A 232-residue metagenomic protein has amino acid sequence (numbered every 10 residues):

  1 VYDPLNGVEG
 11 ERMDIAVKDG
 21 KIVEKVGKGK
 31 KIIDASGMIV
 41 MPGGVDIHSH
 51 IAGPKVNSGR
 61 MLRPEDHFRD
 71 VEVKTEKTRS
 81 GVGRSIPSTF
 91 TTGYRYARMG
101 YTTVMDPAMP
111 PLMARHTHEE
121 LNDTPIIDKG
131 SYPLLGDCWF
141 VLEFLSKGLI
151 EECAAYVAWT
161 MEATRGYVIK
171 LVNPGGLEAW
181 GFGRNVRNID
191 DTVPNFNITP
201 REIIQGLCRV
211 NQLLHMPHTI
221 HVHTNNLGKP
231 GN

Functional and structural regions predicted by a protein language model:
V1-K30, D34-M41: N-terminal metal-binding scaffold of metallo-dependent hydrolase/deaminase domains
A35-E120: Metal-associated gating/positioning segment near the N- to mid-region
G43-I47, V104-D106, K129-L134, Y167-L171 (+1 more regions): Hydrophobic faces of well-ordered beta-strands that scaffold small-molecule active sites in alpha/beta enzyme cores
H50-A52, M109, L134-C138, V172-G176 (+1 more regions): Active-site beta-loop-alpha junctions enriched in small/polar residues
V56-N57, R115-E119, V141-S146, A179-V186 (+1 more regions): Short acidic, glycine/serine/threonine-rich loops at helix termini
S58, D70-S88, P133-A154, N195-N197: Active-site mouth loops of central-metabolism enzymes
M105-P107, A114, L121-I127, Y132-V141: A metal-dependent hydrolase metal-coordination microenvironment
G148-N232: Histidine/acidic residue-rich metal-binding segments in metalloenzymes
